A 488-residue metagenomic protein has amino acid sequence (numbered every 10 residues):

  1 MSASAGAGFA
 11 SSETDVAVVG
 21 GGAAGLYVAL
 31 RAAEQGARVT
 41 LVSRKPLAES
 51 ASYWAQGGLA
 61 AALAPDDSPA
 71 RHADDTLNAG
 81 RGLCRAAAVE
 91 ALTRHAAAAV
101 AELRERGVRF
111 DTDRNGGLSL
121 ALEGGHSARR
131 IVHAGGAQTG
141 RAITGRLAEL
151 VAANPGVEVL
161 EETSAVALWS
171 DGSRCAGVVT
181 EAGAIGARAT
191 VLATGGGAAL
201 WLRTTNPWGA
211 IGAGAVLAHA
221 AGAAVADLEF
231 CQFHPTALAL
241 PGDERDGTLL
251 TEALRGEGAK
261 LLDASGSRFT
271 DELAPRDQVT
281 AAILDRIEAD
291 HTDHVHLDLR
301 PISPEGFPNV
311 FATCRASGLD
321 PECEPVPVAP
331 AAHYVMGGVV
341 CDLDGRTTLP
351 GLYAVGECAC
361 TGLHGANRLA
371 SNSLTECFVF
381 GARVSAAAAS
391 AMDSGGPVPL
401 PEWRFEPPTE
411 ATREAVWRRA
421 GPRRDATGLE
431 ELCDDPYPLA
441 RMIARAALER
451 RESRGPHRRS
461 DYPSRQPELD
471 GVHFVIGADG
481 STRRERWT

Functional and structural regions predicted by a protein language model:
A3-T14, A23, R31, Q35-A37 (+11 more regions): Glycine- and aromatic-enriched mobile tails/lids
S12-T14, E181-A189, T348: Core beta-strand elements of the Rossmann-like FAD/NAD(P) dinucleotide-binding domain in flavoenzyme oxidoreductases
A37-S43, D227: Short beta-strand "acidic-cap" motif of Rossmann-like dinucleotide-binding folds
K45-L77, R81, R245-D246: Conserved N-terminal glycine-rich FAD pyrophosphate-binding loop of Rossmann-like flavoproteins
L47, L217, A223-V326, F378 (+2 more regions): An anion/pyrophosphate-binding glycine-rich loop and adjacent beta-alpha core in soluble alpha-beta enzymes
C84-A97, I131-E149, L160, T205-G212 (+2 more regions): Short beta-strand to alpha-helix junction loop
R104-E181, A193, A237-P241, L261: Conserved redox-cofactor binding core of oxidoreductases
A189, A193-A198, C358: Glycine-/small-residue-rich beta->alpha transition segments that form the dinucleotide
